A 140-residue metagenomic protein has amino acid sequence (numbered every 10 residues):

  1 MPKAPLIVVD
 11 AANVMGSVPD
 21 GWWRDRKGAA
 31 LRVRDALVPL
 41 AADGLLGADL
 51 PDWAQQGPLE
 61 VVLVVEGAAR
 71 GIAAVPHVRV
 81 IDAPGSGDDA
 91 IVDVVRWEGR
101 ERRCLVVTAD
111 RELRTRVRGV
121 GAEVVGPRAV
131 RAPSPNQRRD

Functional and structural regions predicted by a protein language model:
K3-V9, V14-D140: Nuclease catalytic cores that cleave nucleic-acid phosphodiester bonds, predominantly acidic two-metal-ion
